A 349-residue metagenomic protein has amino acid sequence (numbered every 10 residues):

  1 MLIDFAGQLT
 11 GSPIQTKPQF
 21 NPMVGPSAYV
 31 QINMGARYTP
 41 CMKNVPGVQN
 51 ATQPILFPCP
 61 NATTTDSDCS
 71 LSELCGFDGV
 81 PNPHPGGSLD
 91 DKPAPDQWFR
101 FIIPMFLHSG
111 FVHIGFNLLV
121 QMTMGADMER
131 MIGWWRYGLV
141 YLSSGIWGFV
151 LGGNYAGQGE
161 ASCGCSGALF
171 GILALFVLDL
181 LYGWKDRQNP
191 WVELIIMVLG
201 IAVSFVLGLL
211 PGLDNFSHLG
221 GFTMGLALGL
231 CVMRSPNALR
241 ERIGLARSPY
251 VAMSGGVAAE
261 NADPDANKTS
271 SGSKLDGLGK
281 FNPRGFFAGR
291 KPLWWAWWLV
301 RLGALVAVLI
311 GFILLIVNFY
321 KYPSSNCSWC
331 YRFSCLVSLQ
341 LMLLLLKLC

Functional and structural regions predicted by a protein language model:
M1-M105, P236, R240-C349: N-terminal signal-anchor transmembrane helix
L2-G7, G11, F116-M131, V140-S143 (+2 more regions): Membrane-interfacial alpha-helical segments at the cytosolic side of multi-pass membrane proteins
P95-I103, S143, W147, I195-A202: Alpha-helical membrane-protein architecture signal
I103-L175: Transmembrane helix-loop-helix
A126-D127, I146-N154, F176, I201-G208 (+3 more regions): Alpha-helical transmembrane segments of multipass membrane proteins
W134, F176-E193, M233-A252: Alpha-helical transmembrane bundle and helix-membrane interface signal in multi-pass integral membrane proteins
N154-C163, G183-R187, G208-F216: Membrane-interface helix caps and helix-loop-helix hairpins in membrane proteins
L173-A174, L181-K185, E193-L213, L228 (+1 more regions): Extracellular (secreted or membrane-anchored) zinc-dependent metallopeptidases, primarily metzincins but also closely
